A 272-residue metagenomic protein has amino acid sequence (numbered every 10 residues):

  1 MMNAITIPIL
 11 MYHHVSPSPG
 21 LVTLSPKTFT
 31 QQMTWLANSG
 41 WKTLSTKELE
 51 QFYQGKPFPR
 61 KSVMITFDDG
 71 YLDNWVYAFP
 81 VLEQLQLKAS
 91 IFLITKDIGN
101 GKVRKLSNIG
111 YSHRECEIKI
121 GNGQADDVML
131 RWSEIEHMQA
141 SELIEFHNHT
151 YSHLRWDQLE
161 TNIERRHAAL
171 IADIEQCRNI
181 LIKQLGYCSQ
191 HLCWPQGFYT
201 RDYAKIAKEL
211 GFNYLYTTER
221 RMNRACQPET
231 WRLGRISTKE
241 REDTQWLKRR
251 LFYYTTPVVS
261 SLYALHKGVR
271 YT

Functional and structural regions predicted by a protein language model:
M1-I5, M11, G234-T272: Membrane-proximal basic amphipathic "stem/tether" segments
M1-V63, V269-T272: N-terminal pre-catalytic segment of deacetylase/amide-hydrolase enzymes
I5, L10, V15-S16, K61-V63 (+2 more regions): Metal-dependent polysaccharide deacetylase catalytic core of the NodB/CE4 family, i.e., the active-site-bearing domain
S18-G20, F52-Y53, D73-W75, D97-K102 (+3 more regions): Short catalytic/ligand-binding loop motif for oxyanion handling, primarily in non-cytosolic enzymes, centered on
L24-A37, D69-L72, D127-H137: Aromatic- and glycine-enriched glycan-recognition loops and surfaces that form the carbohydrate-binding subsites
F29-M33, E50, F79, W132-E136 (+2 more regions): Generic structural signal for well-ordered alpha-helices, preferentially at hydrophobic/aromatic core positions
T43, E50, L181-Q190, F198-T244: His/Asp/Glu-enriched short active-site or ligand-binding loop at hydrolase and phosphoryl-transfer sites
L44-K47, V63-T66, Y71-F79: Extended catalytic core of nucleotide-activated donor transferases of GT-like folds
